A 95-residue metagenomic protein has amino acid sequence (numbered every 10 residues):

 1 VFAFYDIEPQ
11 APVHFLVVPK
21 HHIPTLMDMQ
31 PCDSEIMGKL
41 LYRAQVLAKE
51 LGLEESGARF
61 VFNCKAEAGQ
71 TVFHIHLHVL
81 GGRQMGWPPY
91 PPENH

Functional and structural regions predicted by a protein language model:
V1-H95: HIT superfamily nucleotide-processing domains
